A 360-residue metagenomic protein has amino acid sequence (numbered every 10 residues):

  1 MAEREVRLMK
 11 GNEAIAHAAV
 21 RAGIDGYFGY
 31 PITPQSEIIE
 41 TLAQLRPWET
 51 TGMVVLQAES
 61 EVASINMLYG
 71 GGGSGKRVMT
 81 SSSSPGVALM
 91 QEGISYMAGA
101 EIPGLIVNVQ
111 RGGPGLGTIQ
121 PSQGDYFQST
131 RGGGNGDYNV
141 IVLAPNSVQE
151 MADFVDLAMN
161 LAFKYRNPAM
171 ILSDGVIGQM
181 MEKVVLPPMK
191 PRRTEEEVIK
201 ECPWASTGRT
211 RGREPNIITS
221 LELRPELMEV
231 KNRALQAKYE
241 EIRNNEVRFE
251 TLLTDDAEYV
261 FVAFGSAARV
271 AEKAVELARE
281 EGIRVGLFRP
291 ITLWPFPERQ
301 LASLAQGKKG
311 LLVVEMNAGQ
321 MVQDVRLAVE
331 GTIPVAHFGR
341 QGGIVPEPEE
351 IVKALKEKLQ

Functional and structural regions predicted by a protein language model:
R7-Q44: N-terminal glycine-rich anion-binding loops that anchor highly charged ligand groups
L8-A14, Q236-Y259, E272: Glycine-/acidic-rich phosphate or pyrophosphate-binding loops and their flanking alpha/beta elements
E37-R131, I141-F163: Thiamine diphosphate
V140-E197, E350-Q360: Structural signature of the thiamine diphosphate
R166-T251: Conformationally flexible catalytic loops at phosphate/diphosphate-handling active centers
R248-R284, F288, W294-Q300: Redox- and metal-dependent alpha/beta enzyme cores, enriched for Fe-S-associated oxidoreductases and cofactor-handling
E315-Q360: Peripheral docking tails and interdomain loops at the edges of cofactor- or intermediate-handling domains
